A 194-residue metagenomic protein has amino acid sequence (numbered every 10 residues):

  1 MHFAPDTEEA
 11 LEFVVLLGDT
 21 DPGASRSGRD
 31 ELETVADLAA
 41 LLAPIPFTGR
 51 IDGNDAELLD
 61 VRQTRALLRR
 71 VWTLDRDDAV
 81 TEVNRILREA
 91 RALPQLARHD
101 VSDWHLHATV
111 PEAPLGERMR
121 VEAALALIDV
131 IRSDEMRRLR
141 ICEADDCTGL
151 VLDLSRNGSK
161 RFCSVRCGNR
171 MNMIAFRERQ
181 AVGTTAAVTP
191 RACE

Functional and structural regions predicted by a protein language model:
M1-I141, D145-D153, G183-E194: Short helix-coil boundary/hinge micro-motifs
R156-N157, E178: Short, glycine/charged-enriched secondary-structure capping and boundary segments
G158-G168: Cysteine-rich micro-motifs
R170-A181: Short metal-binding segments enriched for Cys and/or His
